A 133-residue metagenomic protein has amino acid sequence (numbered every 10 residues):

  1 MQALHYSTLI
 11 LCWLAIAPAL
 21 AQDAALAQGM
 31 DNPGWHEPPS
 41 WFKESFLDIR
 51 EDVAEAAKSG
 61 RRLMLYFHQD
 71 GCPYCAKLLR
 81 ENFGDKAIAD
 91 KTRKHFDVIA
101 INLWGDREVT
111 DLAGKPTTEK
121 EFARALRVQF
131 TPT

Functional and structural regions predicted by a protein language model:
M1-Y6: Positively charged n-region of N-terminal signal peptides that target proteins for export
S7-P18: Bacterial N-terminal signal peptides
Q22-F42, A54-A57, R127: Non-globular targeting/processing and membrane-anchoring segments
E44-L63: A short beta-strand-turn-helix
E51-A54, P73-A76, D90: Solvent-exposed, polar/charged alpha-helical surfaces in well-ordered, non-transmembrane soluble domains, broadly
S59-P73: Short active-site neighborhood of thiol/selenol oxidoreductases, capturing the structured segment around
Q69-F83: Conserved redox-active cysteine motifs that mediate thiol-disulfide chemistry, especially di-cysteine Cys-X(1-2)-Cys
K86-A89, R93-T133: Thioredoxin-like thiol-disulfide oxidoreductase module
